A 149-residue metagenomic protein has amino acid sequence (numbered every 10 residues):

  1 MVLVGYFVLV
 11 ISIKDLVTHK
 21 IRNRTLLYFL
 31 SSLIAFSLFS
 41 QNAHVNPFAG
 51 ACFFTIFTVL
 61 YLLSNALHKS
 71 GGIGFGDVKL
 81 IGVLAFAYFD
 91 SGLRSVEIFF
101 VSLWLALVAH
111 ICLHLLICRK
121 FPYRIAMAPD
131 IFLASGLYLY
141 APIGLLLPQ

Functional and structural regions predicted by a protein language model:
M1-Q149: A membrane-topology feature that recognizes alpha-helical transmembrane segments and their immediate juxtamembrane
